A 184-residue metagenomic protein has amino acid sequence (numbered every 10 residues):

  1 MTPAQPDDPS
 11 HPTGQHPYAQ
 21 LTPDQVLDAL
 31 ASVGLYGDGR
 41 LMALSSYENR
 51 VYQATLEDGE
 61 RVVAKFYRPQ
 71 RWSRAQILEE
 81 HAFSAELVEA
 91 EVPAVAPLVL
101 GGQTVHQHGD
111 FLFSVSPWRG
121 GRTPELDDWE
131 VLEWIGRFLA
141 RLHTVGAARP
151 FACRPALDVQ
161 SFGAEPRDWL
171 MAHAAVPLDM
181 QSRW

Functional and structural regions predicted by a protein language model:
M1-V99: Conserved NTP-binding catalytic cores of kinases and kinase-like/nucleotidyltransferase enzymes across multiple kinase
T2-D7, P155-W184: Active-site catalytic-loop/activation-segment of kinase and kinase-like phosphoryl-transfer enzymes
S10-H11, K65, T123-P124, W169-V176: Short amphipathic alpha-helical segments at helix-loop
Y18, Q107-F111, D158: A generic short alpha-helical patch detector that favors 3-5-residue windows in or near N-terminal regions
R40, D128-V131, M180: Residue-level recognition of alpha-helical structural elements
S45, G102-Q103, L157: Positions that flank functional sites
T55-A152: ATP-binding pocket architecture of kinase catalytic cores
